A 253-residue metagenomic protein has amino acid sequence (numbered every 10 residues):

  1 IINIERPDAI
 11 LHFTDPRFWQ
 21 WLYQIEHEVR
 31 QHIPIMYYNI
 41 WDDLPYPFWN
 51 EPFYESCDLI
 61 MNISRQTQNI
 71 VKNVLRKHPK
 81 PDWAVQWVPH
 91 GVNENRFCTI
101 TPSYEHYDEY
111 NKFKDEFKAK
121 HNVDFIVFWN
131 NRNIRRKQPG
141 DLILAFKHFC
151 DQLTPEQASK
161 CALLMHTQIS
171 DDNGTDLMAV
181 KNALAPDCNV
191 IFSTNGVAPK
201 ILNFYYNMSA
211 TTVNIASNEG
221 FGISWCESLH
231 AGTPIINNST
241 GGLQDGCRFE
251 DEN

Functional and structural regions predicted by a protein language model:
R30-Q31, Y46-N62: A conserved, positively charged/aromatic
Y54, F204-S209: Short alpha-helical donor nucleotide-sugar binding micro-motif in glycosyltransferases
Q66, G91: Carbohydrate-associated surface elements
K112-K137, I143-F146, L163: Conserved donor-binding/catalytic core segment of Leloir-type glycosyltransferases
M165-T167, G174-K200, F204: Nucleotide-activated donor-binding/catalytic signature segment of Leloir-type glycosyltransferases, i.e., the conserved
S217: Aromatic "clamp/platform" in nucleotide-sugar-dependent glycosyltransferases that forms part of the donor/acceptor
G222-W225, L243: Short glycine/serine-rich donor-binding loops of glycosyltransferases
P234-N237, R248: Short hydrophobic beta-strand element within catalytic cores of glycosyltransferases and related nucleotide-activated
